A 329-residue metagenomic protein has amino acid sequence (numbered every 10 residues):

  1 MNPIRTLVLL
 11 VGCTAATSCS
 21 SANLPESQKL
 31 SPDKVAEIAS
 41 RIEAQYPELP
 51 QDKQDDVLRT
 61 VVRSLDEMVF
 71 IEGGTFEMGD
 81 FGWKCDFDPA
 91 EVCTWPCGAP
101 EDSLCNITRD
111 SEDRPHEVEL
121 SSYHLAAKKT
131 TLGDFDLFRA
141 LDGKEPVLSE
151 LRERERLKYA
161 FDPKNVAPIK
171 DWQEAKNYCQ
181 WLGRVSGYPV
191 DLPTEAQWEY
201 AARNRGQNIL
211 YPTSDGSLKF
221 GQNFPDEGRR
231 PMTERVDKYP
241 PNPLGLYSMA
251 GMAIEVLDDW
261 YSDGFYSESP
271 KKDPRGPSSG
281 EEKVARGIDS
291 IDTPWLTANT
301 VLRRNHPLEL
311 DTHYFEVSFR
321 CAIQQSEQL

Functional and structural regions predicted by a protein language model:
M1-L7: Bacterial N-terminal signal peptides that target proteins for export
V8-A16: Bacterial N-terminal signal peptides
S20-I38, A44, D66, V166 (+2 more regions): Disulfide-stabilized, aromatic/cysteine-rich ligand-recognition loop
E48-S64: A short, compositionally biased domain-edge/stem linker segment
D56-L58, S103-R114, P243, R303-D311: Short, P/G- and charge-enriched loop/turn segments at secondary-structure junctions
T60-E150, Q173, G251: A short glycine-rich, aromatic-capped structural motif
D66, P115, L120, P231-T233 (+2 more regions): Short coil/loop residues immediately preceding or within conserved phosphate-binding loops of NTP-utilizing enzyme
I71, E77, G82, D86 (+4 more regions): Functional-site microenvironments in short loops/helix caps that host divalent-cation chemistry
